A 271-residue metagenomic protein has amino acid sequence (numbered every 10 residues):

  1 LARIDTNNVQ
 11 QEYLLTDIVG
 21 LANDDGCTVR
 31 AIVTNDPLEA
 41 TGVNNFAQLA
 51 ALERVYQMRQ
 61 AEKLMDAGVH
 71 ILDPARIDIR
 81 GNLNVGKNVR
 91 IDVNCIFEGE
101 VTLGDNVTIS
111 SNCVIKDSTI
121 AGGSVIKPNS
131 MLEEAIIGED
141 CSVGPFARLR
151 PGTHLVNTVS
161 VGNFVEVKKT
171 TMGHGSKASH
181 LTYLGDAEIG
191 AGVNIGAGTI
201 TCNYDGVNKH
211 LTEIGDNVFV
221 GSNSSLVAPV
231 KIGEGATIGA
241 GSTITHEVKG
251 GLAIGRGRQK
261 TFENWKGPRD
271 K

Functional and structural regions predicted by a protein language model:
L1, T34-N35, F46, D73-P74 (+5 more regions): Fold-independent oxyanion-binding glycine-rich loops and adjacent beta-strand/coil segments at enzyme active sites
L1-Q57, E62: Catalytic-core segments of class I nucleotidyltransferases/pyrophosphorylases that form NMP-activated intermediates
E53-N82: Long, charged amphipathic helices and adjacent flexible linkers at domain junctions
Q57-M58, N106, P268-K271: Short, solvent-exposed amphipathic alpha-helical segments in soluble enzyme and RNA/protein-processing domains
A75, R80-V125, S130: Phosphate-binding active sites in nucleotide-utilizing proteins
V125-K271: Glycine-rich hexapeptide-repeat left-handed beta-helix
